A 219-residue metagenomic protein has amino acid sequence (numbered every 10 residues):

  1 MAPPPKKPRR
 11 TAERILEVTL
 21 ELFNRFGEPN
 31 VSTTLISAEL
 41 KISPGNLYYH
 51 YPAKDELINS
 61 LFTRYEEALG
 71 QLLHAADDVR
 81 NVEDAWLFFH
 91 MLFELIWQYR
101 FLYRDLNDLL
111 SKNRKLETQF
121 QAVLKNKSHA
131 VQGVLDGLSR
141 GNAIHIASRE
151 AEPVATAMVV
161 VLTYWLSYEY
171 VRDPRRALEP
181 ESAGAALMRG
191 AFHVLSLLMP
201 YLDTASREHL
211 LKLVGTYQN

Functional and structural regions predicted by a protein language model:
P4, T11-V18, V154: N-terminal positioning helix adjacent to the helix-turn-helix/winged-helix DNA-binding module
R14, L22-S60: Helix-turn-helix
T63-L69: Short, basic, alpha-helical segments at the C-terminal edge of helix-turn-helix-like DNA-binding modules
L73-D77, Y103-L110, L138-N142, E169-R176: Secondary-structure edge/capping motif, primarily at the C-terminal ends of alpha-helices and the immediately following
H74-F101, A155: Hydrophobic alpha-helical connector segments
I96-T118, Q132-D136: Amphipathic alpha-helical segments used for helix-helix packing
K115-G141, E152-S167, A185-P200: Amphipathic alpha-helical packing segments from all-alpha helical-bundle domains
S167-N219: C-terminal peripheral helix-coil segments that are non-catalytic and often amphipathic
